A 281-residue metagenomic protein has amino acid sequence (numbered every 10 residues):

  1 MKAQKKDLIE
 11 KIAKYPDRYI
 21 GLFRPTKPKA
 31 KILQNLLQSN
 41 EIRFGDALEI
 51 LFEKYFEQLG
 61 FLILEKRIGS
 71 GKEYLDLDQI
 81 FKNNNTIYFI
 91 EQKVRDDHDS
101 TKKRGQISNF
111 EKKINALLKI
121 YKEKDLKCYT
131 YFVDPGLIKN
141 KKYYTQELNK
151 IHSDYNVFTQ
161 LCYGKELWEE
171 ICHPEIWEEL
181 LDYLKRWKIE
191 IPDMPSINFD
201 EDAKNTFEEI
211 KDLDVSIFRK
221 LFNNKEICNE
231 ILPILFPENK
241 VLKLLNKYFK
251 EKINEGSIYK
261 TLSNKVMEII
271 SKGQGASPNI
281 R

Functional and structural regions predicted by a protein language model:
M1-L59: Interdomain/boundary linker segments immediately adjacent to catalytic/signaling cores
S39, R67, L75-D78, K113-L118: Short secondary-structure capping micro-motifs at structural edges
E53-E73, Q79: A short acidic/basic microdomain associated with nuclease active sites
Q58-L62, N83-T86, K119-L126: Secondary-structure boundary elements
K66-I68, F89-K93: Secondary-structure boundary/capping motif
E73, I80-I90: Active-site beta-strand-loop-beta-strand hairpin of nuclease catalytic cores that positions key catalytic residues
K93-D154: Catalytic cores of nucleic-acid endonucleases
K150-R281: Non-catalytic C-terminal interaction segments of nucleic acid-processing enzymes
